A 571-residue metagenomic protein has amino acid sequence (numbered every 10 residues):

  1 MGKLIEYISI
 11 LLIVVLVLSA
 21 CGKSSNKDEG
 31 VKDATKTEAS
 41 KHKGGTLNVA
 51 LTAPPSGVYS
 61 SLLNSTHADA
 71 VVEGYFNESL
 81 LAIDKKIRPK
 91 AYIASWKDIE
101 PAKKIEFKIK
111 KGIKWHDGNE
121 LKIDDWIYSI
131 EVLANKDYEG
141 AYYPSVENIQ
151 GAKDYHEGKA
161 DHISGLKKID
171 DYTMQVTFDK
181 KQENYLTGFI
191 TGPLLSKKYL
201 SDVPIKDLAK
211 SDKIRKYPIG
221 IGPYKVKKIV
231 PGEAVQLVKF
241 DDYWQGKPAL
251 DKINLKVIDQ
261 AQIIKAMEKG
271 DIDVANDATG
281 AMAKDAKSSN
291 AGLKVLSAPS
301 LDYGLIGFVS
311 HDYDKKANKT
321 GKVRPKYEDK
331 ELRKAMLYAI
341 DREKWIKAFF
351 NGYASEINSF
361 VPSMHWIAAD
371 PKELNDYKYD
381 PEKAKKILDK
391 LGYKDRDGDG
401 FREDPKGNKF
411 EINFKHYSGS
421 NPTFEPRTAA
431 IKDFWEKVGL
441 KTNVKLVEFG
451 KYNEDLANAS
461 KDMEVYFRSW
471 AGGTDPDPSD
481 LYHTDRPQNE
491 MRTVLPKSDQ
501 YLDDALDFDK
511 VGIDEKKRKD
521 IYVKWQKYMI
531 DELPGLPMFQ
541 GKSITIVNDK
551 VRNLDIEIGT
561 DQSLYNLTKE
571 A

Functional and structural regions predicted by a protein language model:
E38, K103, K334, I346 (+4 more regions): Extracytoplasmic/peripheral linker and loop segments enriched in polar/acidic and small residues with frequent Thr/Pro
A50-E100, E131, I219: N-terminal lobe/hinge region of extracytoplasmic solute-binding protein
S95-Y142, Q175, A266, K326-Y327: Aromatic- and charge-enriched surface segment that lines or borders ligand/interaction sites
Y143-D202: Surface-exposed binding/hinge segments that line and control ligand-binding clefts or catalytic entry sites
N184, F189-P248, K252, Q262 (+1 more regions): Gly/Pro-rich hinge or "lid" segments in bacterial periplasmic/extracellular proteins
A209-R215, F240-A286, K441-N443: Ligand-site clamp/hinge motif
K326-D433, K524: Append "and occasionally in soluble cytosolic enzymes with long acidic Gly/Pro-rich linkers
V547-A571: Long beta-strand-rich cores associated with HINT superfamily self-processing modules
